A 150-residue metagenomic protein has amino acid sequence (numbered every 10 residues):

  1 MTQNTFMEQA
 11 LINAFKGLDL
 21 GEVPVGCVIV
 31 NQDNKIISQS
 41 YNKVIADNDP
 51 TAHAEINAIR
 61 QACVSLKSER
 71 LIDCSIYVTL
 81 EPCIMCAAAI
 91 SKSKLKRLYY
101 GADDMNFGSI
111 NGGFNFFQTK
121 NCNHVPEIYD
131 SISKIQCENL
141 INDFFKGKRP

Functional and structural regions predicted by a protein language model:
M1-L20, I36, E69, P82-P150: Zinc-dependent deaminase
T2, V23-G26, C74: Short loop/turn microsegments at loop-to-beta-strand junctions
A10, A14-G17, C27, S38 (+2 more regions): Small-residue (primarily alanine) positions within well-ordered alpha-helices, especially packing/interaction faces
V25-N34: Short beta-strand scaffold segments in enzyme catalytic cores
I37-I45: Short beta->alpha transition motifs characteristic of CBS
V44, V78, A102: Residues that line or immediately flank small-molecule/substrate-binding pockets and catalytic motifs
N48-T51, I56, R60-S91: Helix-adjacent hinge/juxtasegments
